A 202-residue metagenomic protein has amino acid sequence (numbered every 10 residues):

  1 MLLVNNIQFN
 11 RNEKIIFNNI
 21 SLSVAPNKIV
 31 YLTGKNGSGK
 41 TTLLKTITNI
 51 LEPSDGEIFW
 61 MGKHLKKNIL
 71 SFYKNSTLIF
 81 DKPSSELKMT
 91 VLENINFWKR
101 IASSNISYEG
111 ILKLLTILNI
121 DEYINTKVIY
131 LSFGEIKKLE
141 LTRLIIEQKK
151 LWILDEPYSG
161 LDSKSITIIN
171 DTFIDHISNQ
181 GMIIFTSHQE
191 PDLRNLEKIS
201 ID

Functional and structural regions predicted by a protein language model:
L2-V4, F17-N19, L161: Conserved structural motif at the start of ABC-family nucleotide-binding domains
T48: Helix-to-loop junction immediately C-terminal to a conserved catalytic motif
G56-K67, S71-F72: Conserved ABC transporter NBD signature motif
K82, L87-S103: Q-loop/switch helix immediately C-terminal to the Walker
Y108-Y123: Conserved ABC ATPase "signature" region
K127-G134: Conserved ABC ATPase signature
W152-E156: Catalytic Walker B motif of ABC-type/P-loop ATPase nucleotide-binding domains
